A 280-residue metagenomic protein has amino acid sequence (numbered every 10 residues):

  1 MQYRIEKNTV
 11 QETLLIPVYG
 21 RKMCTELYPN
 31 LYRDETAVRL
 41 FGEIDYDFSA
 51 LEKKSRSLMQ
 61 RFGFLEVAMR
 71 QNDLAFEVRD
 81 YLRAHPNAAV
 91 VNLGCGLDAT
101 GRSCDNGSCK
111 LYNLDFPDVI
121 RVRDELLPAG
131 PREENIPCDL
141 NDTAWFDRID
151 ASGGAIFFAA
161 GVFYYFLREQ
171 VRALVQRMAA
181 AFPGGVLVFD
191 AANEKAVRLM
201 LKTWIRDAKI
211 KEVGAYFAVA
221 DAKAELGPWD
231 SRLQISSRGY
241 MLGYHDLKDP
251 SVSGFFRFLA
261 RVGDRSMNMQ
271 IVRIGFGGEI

Functional and structural regions predicted by a protein language model:
M1-V91, C95-C138, A151-S152: Rossmann-like AdoMet
T143-S152: Short amphipathic alpha-helix with an adjacent loop that forms part of the alpha/beta core around
F157-F158: A conserved beta-strand element that flanks and buttresses the S-adenosyl-L-methionine
Y165-M178: A short, conserved alpha-helix within the catalytic core of class I
M178-E194: Conserved beta-strand signature within the Rossmann-like core of class I S-adenosyl-L-methionine
R198-V213: Short, glycine-/aromatic-enriched active-site segment of Class I SAM-dependent methyltransferases
V213-Y240: Short alpha-helix
R232-F258: Conserved catalytic loop of SAM-dependent methyltransferase domains
